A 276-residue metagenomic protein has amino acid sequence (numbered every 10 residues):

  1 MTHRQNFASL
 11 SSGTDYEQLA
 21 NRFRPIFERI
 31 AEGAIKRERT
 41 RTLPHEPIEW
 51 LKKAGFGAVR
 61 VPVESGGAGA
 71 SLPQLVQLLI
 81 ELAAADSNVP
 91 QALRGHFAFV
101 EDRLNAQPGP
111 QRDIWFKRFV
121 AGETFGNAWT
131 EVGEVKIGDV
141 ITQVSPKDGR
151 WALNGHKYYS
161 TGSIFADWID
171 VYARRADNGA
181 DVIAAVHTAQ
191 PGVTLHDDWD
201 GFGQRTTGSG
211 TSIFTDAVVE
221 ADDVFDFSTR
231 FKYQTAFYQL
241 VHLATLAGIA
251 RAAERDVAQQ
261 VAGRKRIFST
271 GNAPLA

Functional and structural regions predicted by a protein language model:
T2-R60, A68-Q77, A244-A276: Alpha-helical interface subdomain recognition
H45-K53, A58-H156, T161: Glycine-rich flavin
L78, L153-G155, A184, F214 (+1 more regions): Buried hydrophobic positions in well-ordered alpha/beta secondary-structure cores of metabolic enzymes
E123, G138-V140, F165-D167, A180 (+3 more regions): A generic structural signal for well-ordered coil/turn residues at beta-strand boundaries that shape enzyme active-site
W129-E131, G155-H156, R174, V186-A189 (+1 more regions): Fold-independent oxyanion-binding glycine-rich loops and adjacent beta-strand/coil segments at enzyme active sites
Y158-S163, Y238-H242: Glycine-rich phosphate/pyrophosphate-binding beta-alpha loops
Y159-T194: A short core secondary-structure module
G201-A276: Glycine-rich beta->alpha junctions and the first turn(s) of the following alpha-helix
